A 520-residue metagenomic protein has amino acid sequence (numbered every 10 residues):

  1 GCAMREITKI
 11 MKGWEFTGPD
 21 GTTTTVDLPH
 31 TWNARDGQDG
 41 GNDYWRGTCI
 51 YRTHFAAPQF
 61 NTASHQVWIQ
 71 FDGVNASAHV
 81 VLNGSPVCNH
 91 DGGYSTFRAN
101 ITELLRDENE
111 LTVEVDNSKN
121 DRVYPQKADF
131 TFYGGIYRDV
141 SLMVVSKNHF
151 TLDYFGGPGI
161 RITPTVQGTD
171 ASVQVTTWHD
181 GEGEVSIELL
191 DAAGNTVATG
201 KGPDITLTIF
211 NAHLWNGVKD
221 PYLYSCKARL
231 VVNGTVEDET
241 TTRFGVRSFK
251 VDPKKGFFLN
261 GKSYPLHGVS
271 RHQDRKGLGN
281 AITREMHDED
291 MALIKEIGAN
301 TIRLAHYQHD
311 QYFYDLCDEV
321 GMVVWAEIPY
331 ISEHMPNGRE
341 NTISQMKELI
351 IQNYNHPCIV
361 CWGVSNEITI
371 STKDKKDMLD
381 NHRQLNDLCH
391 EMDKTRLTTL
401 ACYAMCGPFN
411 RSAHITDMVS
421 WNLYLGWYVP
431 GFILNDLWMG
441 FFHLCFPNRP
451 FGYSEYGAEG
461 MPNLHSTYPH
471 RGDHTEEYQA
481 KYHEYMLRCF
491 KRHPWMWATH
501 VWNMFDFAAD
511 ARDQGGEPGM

Functional and structural regions predicted by a protein language model:
G1-A3: Short, Lys/Arg-enriched N-terminal segments with co-localized hydrophobic residues within the first ~10-30 amino acids
E6-P19, N42, R46-D153, D180-E182 (+5 more regions): Accessory beta-strand-rich segments of carbohydrate-active enzymes
D43-I50, N61-H65, K219-Y222, V251 (+1 more regions): Aromatic- and glycine-enriched glycan-recognition loops and surfaces that form the carbohydrate-binding subsites
V81-V87, L190-A192, N233, N260: Short strand-turn-strand beta-turns centered on an Asx-Gly dipeptide
E103-E108, T176-P253: Extended acidic/polar, glycine-enriched regions that form or flank non-catalytic beta-rich accessory modules
K147-G181: Surface beta-strand/loop "capping" patches
D153-Y154, P158-I162, K227-E296, D315 (+1 more regions): N-terminal carbohydrate-binding accessory modules
M291-I294, T301-M520: Substrate-binding/catalytic cleft of secreted carbohydrate-active enzymes, primarily glycoside hydrolases
